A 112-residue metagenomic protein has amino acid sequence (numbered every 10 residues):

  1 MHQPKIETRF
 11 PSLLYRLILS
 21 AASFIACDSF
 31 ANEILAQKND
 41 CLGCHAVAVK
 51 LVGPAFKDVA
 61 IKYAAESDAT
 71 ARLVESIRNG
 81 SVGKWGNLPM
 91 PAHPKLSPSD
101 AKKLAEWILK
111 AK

Functional and structural regions predicted by a protein language model:
M1-N32, K112: N-terminal export/targeting leaders of redox proteins
F30-V47: Sequence/structural segment immediately N-terminal to covalent heme-attachment motifs in c-type and related
G43, V52-I61, R78-A105: Axial heme c-ligation environment in periplasmic c-type cytochrome domains
A48, S67, G80-K84, A111-K112: A general structural signal marking secondary-structure boundaries and capping sites
I61-S67: Conserved helix-turn-beta segment immediately C-terminal to the redox Cys motif in thioredoxin-like folds
A69, L73, D100-A101: Stable alpha-helical elements in mature extracytoplasmic
